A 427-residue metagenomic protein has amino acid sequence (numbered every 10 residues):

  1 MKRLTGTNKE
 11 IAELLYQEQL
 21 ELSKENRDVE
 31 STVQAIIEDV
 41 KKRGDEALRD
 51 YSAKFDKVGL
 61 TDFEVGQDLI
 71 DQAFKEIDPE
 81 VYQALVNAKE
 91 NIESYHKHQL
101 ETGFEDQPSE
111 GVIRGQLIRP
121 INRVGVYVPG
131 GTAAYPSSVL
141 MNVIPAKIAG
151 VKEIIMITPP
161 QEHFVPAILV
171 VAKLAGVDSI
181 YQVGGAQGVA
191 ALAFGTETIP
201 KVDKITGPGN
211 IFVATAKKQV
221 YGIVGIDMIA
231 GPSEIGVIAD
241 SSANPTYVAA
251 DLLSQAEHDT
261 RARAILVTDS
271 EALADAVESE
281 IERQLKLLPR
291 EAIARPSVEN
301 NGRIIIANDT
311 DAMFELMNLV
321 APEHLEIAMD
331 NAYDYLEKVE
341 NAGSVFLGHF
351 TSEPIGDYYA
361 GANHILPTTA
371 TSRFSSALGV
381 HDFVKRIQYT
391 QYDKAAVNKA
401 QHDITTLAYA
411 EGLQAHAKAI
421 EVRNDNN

Functional and structural regions predicted by a protein language model:
M1-N122: N-terminal Rossmann-like NAD(P)+-binding subdomain of aldehyde/semialdehyde dehydrogenases
K2-N8, S179-G184, I304-D309: Short acidic-hydrophobic, aromatic-tinged amphipathic segments that line or gate anion-handling sites
D106-V170: Conserved small-residue-rich beta-alpha loop and adjacent elements that most often cradle the phosphate/pyrophosphate
M141-K152, K173-A175, A193-I199, K217-Q219 (+1 more regions): Alpha-helix C-terminal capping segments
G176-S254, H258-R263: Conserved NAD(P)+-binding/catalytic subdomain of aldehyde/semialdehyde dehydrogenases
M228-N300, I304: A conserved active-site cap/scaffold subdomain adjacent to cofactor or substrate pockets
N318-N427: C-terminal core of ALDH-fold dehydrogenases
